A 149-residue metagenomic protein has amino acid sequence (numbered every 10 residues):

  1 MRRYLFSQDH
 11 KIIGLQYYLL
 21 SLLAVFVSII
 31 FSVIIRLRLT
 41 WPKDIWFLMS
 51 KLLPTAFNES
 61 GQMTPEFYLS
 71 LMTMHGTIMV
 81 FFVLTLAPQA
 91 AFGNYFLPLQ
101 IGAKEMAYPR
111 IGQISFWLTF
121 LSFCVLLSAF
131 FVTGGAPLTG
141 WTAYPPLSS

Functional and structural regions predicted by a protein language model:
M1-S149: ...captures the hydrophobic TM-helix bundle architecture rather than a specific catalytic motif, and can also fire on
